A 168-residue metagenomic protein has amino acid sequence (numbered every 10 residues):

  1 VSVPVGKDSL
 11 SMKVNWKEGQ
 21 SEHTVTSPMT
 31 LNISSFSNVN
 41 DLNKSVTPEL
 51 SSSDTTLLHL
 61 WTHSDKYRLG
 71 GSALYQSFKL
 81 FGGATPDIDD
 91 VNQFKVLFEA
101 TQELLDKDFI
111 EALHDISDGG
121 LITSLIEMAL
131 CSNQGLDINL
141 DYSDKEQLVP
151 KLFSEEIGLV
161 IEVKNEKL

Functional and structural regions predicted by a protein language model:
V1-N32, G83, F98, Q102-L168: Glycine-/charge-enriched secondary-structure boundary and capping motifs
D8, V25-D89, Q102, N165-K167: Mobile "lid/hinge" segments at catalytic clefts and subdomain interfaces of large enzymes
D89-V96: C-terminal transmembrane module of polytopic alpha-helical membrane proteins
